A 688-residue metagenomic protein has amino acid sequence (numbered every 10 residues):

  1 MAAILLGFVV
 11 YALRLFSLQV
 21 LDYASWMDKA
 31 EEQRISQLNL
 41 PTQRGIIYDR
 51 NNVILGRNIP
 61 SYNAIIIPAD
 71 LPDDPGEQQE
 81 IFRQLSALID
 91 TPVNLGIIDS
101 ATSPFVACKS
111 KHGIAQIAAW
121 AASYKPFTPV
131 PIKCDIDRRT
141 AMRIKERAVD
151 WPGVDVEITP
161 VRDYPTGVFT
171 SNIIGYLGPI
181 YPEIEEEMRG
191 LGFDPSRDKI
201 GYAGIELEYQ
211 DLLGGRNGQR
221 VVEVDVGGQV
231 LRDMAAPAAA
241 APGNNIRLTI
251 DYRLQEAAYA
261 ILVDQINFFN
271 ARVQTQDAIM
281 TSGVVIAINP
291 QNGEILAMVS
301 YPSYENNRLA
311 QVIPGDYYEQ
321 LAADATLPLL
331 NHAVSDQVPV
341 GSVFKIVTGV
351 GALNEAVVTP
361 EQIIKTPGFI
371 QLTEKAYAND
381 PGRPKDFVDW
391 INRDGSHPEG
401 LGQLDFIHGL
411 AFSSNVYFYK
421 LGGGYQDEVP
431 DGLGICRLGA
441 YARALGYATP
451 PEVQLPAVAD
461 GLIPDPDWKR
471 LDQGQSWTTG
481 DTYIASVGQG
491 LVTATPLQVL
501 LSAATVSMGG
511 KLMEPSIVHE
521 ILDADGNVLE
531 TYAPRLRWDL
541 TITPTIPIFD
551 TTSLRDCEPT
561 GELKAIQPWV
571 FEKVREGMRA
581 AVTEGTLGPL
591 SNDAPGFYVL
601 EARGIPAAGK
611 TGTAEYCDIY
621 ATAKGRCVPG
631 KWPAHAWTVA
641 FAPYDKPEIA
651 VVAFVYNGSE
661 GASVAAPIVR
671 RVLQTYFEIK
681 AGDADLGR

Functional and structural regions predicted by a protein language model:
M1-A240, Y252, V263-V284, P290 (+10 more regions): Membrane-proximal periplasmic segments of bacterial cell-envelope enzymes, especially penicillin-binding proteins
G56, Y62, V224-P237, A241 (+7 more regions): Beta-lactam-recognizing serine transpeptidase/beta-lactamase-like catalytic domain environment
L71, Q255, Q337, G658-S659: Short strand->helix junction
Q78, Y202, R247, D251 (+4 more regions): Short, charged, low-complexity patches
S507, V582, R670-A681: Short amphipathic alpha-helical signal-transduction/dimerization elements
G682-R688: Short, flexible loop/turn segments with low-complexity composition
